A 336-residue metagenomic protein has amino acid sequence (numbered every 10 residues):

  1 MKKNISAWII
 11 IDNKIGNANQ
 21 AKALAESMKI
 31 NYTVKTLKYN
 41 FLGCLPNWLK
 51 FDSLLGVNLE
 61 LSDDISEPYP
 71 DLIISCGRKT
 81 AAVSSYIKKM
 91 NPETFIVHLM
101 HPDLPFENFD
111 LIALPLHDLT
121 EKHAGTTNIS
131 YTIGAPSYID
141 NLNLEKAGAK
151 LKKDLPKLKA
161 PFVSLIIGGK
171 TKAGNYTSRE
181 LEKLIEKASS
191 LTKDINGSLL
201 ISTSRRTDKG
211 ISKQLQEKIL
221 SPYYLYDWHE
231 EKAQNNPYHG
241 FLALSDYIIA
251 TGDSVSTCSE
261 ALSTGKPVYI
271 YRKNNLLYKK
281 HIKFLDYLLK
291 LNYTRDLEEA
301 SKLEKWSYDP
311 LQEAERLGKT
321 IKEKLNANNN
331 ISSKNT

Functional and structural regions predicted by a protein language model:
K2-W8: Extreme N-terminal starter segment of soluble prokaryotic enzymes
I9-I10, K14-Y131: Active-site and donor-binding regions of nucleotide-sugar-utilizing enzymes
D12-N17, Y238-H281: A donor-sugar binding/catalytic signature common to diverse glycosyltransferases and related nucleotide-sugar
V34-T36, A113-L114, L199-R205, Y269-R272: Short internal beta-strands
E107-T177, L297-L303, D309: A nucleotide-sugar donor-handling region in carbohydrate enzymes
K170-S202: Conserved catalytic-core segment of nucleotide-activated headgroup transferases in glycan assembly
Q214-V255: Donor nucleotide-activated moiety binding/catalytic core segment of transferases that use nucleotide-activated donors
L285-T336: Leloir-type glycosyltransferase catalytic cores
